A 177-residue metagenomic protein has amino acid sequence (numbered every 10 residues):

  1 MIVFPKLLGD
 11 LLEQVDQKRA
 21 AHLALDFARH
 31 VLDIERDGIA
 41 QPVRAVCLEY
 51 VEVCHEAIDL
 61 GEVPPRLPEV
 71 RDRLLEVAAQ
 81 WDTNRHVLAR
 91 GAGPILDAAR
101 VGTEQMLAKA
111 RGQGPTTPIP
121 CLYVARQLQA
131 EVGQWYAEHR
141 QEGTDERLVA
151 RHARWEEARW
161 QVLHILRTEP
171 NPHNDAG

Functional and structural regions predicted by a protein language model:
M1-G177: Structured binding/interaction patches within domain cores
